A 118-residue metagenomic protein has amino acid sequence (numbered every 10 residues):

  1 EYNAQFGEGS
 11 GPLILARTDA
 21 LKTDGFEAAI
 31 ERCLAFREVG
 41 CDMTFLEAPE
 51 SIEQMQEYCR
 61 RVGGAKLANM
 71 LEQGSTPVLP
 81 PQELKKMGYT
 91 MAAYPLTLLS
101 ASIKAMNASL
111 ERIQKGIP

Functional and structural regions predicted by a protein language model:
E1-L96, A101, N107, E111: Alpha/beta enzyme core
I113-P118: Flexible C-terminal active-site loop/helix
